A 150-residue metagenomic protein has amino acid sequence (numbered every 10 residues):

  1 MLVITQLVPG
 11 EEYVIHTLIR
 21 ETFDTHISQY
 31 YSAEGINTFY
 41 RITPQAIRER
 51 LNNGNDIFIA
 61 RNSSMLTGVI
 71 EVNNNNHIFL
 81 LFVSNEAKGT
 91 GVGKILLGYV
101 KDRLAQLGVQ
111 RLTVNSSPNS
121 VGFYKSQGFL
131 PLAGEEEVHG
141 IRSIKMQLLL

Functional and structural regions predicted by a protein language model:
L2-T17: A short beta-loop-alpha structural element at the N-terminal edge of CoA-dependent acyl/N-acetyltransferase catalytic
R20-A46: Conserved GNAT-fold acetyl-CoA-binding loop/helix
T43-I59, H77: A short helix-loop-beta-strand connector motif used in the catalytic cores of GNAT acetyltransferases and, in some
D56-G68: Conserved beta-hairpin
N74-E86: Conserved acetyl-CoA binding element of GNAT-fold acetyltransferases
G89-D102: Conserved acetyl-CoA-binding loop-helix of GNAT-fold acetyltransferases
L104-S117: Conserved GNAT acetyl-CoA-binding A-motif
T113-N115, L130-K145: Conserved catalytic-core motifs of GNAT/GCN5-like acyltransferases
